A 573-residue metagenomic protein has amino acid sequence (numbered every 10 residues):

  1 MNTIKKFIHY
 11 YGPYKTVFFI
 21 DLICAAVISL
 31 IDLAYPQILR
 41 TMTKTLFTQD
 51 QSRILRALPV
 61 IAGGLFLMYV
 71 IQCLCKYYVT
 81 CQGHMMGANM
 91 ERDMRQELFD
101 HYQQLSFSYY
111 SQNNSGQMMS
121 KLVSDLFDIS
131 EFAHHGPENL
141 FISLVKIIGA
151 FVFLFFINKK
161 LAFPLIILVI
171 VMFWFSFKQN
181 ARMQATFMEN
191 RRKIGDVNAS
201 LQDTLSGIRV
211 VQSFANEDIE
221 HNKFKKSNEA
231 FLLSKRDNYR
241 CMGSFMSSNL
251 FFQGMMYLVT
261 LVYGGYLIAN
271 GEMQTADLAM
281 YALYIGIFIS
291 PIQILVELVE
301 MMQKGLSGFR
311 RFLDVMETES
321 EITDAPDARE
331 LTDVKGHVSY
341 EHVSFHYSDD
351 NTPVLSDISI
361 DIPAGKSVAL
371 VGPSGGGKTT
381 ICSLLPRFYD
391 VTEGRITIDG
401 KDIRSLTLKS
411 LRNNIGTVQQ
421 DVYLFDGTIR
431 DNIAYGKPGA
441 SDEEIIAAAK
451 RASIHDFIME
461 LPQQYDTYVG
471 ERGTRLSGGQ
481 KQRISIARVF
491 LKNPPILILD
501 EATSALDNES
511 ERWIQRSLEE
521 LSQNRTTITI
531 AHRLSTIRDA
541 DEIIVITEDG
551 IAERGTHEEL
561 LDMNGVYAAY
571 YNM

Functional and structural regions predicted by a protein language model:
N2, Y11, V79, G83-G87 (+2 more regions): Juxtamembrane loop-to-helix connectors within ABC transporter transmembrane domains
P13, V17-V27, L65-M68, E138-E189 (+2 more regions): Transmembrane helices of ABC transporter permease
T16, F107-S108, S124-A133, P137 (+9 more regions): An intracellular "coupling" helix at the cytosolic face of ABC transporter transmembrane type-1 domains
F18-C75, F155-K160, G271-T275: Transmembrane helix-loop-helix hairpins at lipid-water interfaces of multipass membrane proteins, especially the type-1
G64-Q72, K76, V169-F173, M242-M256 (+1 more regions): Hydrophobic alpha-helical segments in the permease module
K193, N216, R240, F288-V315: Cytosolic ends of transmembrane helices, especially the final helix of ABC transmembrane type-1 domains
L331-M573: ABC-type nucleotide-binding domain
